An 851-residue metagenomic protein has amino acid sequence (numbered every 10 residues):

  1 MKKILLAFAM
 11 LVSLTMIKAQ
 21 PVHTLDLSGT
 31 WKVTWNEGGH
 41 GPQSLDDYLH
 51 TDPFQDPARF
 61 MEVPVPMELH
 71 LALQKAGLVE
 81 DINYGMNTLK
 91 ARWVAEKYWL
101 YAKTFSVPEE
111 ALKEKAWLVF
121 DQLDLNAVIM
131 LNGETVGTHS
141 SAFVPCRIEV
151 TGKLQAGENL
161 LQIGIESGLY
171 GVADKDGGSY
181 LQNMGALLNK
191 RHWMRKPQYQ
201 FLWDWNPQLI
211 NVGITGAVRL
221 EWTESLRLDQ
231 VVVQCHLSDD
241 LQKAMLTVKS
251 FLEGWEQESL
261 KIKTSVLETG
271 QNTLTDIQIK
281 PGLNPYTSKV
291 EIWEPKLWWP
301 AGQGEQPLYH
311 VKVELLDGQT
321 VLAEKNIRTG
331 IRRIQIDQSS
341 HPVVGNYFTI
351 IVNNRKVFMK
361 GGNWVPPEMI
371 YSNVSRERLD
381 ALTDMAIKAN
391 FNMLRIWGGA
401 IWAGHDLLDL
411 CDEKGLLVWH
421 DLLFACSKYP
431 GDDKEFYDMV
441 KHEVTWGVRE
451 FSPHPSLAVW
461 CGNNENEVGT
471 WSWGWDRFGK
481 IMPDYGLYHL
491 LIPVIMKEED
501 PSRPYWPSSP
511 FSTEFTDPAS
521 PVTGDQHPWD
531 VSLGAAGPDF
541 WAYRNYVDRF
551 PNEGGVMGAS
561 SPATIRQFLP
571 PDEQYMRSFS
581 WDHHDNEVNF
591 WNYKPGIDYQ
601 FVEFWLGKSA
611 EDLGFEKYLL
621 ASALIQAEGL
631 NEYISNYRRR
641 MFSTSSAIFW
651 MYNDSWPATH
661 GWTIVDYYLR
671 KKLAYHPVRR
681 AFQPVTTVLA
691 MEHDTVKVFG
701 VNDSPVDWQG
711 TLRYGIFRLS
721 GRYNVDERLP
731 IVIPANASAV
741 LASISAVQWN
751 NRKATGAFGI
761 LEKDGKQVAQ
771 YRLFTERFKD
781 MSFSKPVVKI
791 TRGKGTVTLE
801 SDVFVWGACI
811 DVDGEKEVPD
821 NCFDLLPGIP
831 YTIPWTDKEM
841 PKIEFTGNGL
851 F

Functional and structural regions predicted by a protein language model:
M1-M10, I17-M393, R639-R640, R670 (+1 more regions): Secreted/periplasmic carbohydrate-active enzymes, especially glycoside hydrolases
L25-D26, T30-Q43, N206-G213, S225-L226 (+5 more regions): Substrate-binding clefts and catalytic carboxylate motifs of secreted carbohydrate-active enzymes
A91, L202-N206, G479-P483, E616-A621: Active-site rim elements
K97, R378, M439-E443, P483-Y488 (+3 more regions): Soluble or luminal CAZymes and related metallo-dependent hydrolases
D121, E134, W397, L423 (+1 more regions): Anionic group-transfer/hydrolysis microenvironments
F143-R147, G164, Y170, D174 (+5 more regions): Active-site mouth of glycoside hydrolases
P295-K296, N390-L394, A610-L619: Glycine- and acidic
